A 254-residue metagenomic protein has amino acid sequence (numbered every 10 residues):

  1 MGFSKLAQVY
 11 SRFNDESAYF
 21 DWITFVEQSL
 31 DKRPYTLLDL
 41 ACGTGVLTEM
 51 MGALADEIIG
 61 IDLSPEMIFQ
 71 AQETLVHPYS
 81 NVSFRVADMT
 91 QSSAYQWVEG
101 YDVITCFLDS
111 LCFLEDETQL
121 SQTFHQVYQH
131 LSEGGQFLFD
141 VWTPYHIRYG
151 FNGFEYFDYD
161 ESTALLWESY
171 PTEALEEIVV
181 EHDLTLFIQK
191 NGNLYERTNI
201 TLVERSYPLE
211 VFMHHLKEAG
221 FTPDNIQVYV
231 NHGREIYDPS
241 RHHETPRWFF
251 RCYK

Functional and structural regions predicted by a protein language model:
M1-Y35: Conserved class I S-adenosyl-L-methionine
P34-G43: Conserved class I S-adenosyl-L-methionine
V46-S92: Class I SAM-dependent methyltransferase SAM/SAH-binding core
A94-V103: A short acidic, Gly/Pro-enriched loop at the edge of an enzyme's catalytic core that lines a small-molecule cofactor
D102-T118: A short SAM/SAH-binding and catalytic strip from SAM-dependent methyltransferases
S121-E133: A short glycine-rich, Lys/Arg-flanked "PGG" loop and its adjoining helix->strand segment in the class I
L138-M213: SAM-dependent methyltransferase
V203-K254: C-terminal lobe and adjacent flexible extensions of AdoMet/dcAdoMet transferase-like proteins
